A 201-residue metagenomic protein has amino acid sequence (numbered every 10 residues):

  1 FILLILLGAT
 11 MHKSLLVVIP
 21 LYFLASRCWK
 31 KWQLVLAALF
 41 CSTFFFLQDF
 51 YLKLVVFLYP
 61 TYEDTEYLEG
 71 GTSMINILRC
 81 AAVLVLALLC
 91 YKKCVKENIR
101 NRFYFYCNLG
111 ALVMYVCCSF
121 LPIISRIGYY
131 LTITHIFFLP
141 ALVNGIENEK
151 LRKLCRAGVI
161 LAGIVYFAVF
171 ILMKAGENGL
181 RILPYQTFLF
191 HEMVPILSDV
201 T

Functional and structural regions predicted by a protein language model:
F1-H12, V18-L24, L112-V116: Membrane-interface alpha helices of multi-pass inner-membrane proteins
I2-L3, L16, L34-L36, Y104-F105 (+1 more regions): Hydrophobic alpha-helical transmembrane segments
L15, L112-Y115, F138, V159 (+1 more regions): Helical transmembrane-bundle signal
L21-S26, I136-N144: Hydrophobic transmembrane alpha-helices
Y22, S26-T132, A175-I196: Alpha-helical transmembrane segments and terminal signal-anchor/GPI-anchor hydrophobic tails, characterized by long
L39, E149-A168: Signature aromatic-anchored transmembrane alpha helix within multi-pass, membrane-resident enzymes that catalyze glycan
V95-E97, A141-L154: Membrane-interface junctions at the ends of membrane-embedded or membrane-associated helices
L139-G145, F167-I171, H191-D199: C-terminal transmembrane-bundle signature of multipass membrane proteins, characterized by strong activation on
